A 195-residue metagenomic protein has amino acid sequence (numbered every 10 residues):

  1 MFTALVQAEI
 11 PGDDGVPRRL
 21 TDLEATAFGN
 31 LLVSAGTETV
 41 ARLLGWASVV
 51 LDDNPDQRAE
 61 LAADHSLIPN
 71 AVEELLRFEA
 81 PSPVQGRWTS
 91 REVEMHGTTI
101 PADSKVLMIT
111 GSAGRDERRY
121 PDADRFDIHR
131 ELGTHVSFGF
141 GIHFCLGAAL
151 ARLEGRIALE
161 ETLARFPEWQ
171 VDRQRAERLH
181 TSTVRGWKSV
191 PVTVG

Functional and structural regions predicted by a protein language model:
M1-G195: Cytochrome P450
